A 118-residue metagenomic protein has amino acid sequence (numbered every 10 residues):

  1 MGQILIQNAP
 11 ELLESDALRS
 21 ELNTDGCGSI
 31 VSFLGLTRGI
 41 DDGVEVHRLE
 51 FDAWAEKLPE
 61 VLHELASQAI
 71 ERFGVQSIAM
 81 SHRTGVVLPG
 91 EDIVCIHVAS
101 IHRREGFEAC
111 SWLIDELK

Functional and structural regions predicted by a protein language model:
M1-I93, A99-K118: N-terminal, polar/charged subdomain of small-to-medium soluble alpha/beta proteins
